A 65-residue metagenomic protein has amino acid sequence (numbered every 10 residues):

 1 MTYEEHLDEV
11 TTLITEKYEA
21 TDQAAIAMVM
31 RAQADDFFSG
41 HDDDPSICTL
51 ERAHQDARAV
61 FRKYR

Functional and structural regions predicted by a protein language model:
M1-R65: C-terminal alpha-helical interaction appendages
